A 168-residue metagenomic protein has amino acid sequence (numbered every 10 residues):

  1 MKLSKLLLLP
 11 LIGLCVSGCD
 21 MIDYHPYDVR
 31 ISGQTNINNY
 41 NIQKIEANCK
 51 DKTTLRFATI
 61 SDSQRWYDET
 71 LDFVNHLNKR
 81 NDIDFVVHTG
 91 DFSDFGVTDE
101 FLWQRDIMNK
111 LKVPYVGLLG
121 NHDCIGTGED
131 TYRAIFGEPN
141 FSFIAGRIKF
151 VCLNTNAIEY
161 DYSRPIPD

Functional and structural regions predicted by a protein language model:
K2-L9: Sec-dependent signal peptide recognition, specifically the positively charged N-region followed immediately by
L9, A47-K50, R133, F143: Generic marker of residues within folded, mature protein domains
G13, K79-R80, K112: Alpha-helix termination/capping residues and helix-transition junctions
C15-G18: C-terminal motif of bacterial Sec signal peptides marking the signal peptidase cleavage site
D20-W103: N-terminal active-site segment of His-dependent metallophosphoesterases
Q34-N36, T98-D168: Extended active-site neighborhood of metal-dependent phosphoesterases/phosphodiesterases
